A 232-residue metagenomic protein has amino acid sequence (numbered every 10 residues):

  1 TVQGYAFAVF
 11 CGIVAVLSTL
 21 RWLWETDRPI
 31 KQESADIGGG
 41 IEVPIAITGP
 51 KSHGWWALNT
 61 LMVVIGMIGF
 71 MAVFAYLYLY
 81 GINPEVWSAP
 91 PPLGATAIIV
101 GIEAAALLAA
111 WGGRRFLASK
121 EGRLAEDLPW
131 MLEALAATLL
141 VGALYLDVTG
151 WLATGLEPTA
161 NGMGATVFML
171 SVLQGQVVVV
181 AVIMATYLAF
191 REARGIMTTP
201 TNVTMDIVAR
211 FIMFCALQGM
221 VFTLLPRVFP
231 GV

Functional and structural regions predicted by a protein language model:
T1-V232: ...captures the hydrophobic TM-helix bundle architecture rather than a specific catalytic motif, and can also fire on
